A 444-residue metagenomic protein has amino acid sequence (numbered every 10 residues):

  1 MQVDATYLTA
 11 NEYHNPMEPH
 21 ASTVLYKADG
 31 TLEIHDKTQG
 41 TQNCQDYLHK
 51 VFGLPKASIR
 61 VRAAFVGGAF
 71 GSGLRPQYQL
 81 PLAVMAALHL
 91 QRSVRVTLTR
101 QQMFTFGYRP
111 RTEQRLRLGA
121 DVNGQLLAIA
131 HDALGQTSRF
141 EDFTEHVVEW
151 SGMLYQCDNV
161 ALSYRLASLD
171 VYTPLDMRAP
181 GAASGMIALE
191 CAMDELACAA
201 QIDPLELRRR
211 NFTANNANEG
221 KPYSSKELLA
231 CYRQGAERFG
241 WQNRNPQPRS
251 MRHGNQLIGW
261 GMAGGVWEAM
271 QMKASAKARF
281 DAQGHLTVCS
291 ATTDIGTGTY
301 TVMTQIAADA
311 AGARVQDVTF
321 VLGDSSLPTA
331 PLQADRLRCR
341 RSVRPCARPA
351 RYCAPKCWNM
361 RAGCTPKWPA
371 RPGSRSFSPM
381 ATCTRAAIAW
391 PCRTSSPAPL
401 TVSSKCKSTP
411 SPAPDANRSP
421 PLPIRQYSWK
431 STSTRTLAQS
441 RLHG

Functional and structural regions predicted by a protein language model:
M1-G444: Structural alpha/beta core scaffold segments of enzyme domains
